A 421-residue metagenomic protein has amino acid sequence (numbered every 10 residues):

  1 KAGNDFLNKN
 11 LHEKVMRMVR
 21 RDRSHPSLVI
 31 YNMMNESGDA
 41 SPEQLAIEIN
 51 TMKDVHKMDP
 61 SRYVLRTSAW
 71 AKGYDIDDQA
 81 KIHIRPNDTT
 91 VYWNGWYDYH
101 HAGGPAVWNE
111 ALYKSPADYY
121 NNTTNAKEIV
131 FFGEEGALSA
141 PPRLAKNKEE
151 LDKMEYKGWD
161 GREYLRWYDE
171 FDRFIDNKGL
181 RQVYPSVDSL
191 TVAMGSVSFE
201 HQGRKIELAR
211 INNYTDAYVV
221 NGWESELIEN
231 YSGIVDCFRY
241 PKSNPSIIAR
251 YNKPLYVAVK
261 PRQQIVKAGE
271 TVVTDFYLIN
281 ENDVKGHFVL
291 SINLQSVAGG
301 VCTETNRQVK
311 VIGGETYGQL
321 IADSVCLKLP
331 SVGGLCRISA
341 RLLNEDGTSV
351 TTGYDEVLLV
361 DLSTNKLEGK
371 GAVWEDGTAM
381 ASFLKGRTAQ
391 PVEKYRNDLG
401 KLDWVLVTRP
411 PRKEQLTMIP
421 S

Functional and structural regions predicted by a protein language model:
K1-E224, E229-D236, V405-L406: Substrate-binding/catalytic cleft of secreted carbohydrate-active enzymes, primarily glycoside hydrolases
Y156-S421: Carbohydrate-binding surfaces of carbohydrate-active enzymes
